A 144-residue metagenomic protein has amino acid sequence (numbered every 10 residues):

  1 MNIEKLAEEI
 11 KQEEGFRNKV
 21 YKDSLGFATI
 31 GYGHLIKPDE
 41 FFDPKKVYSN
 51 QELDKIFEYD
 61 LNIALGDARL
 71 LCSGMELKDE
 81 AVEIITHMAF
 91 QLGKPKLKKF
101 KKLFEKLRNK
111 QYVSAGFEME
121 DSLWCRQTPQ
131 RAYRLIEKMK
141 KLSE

Functional and structural regions predicted by a protein language model:
M1-L25, H34, P38-D43, E52-G66 (+2 more regions): Long, amphipathic alpha-helical surface segments
Y48: A short mixed-secondary-structure module that forms the rim of ligand-binding clefts
S73-K99: Mid-chain, well-packed structural core segment of small domains
